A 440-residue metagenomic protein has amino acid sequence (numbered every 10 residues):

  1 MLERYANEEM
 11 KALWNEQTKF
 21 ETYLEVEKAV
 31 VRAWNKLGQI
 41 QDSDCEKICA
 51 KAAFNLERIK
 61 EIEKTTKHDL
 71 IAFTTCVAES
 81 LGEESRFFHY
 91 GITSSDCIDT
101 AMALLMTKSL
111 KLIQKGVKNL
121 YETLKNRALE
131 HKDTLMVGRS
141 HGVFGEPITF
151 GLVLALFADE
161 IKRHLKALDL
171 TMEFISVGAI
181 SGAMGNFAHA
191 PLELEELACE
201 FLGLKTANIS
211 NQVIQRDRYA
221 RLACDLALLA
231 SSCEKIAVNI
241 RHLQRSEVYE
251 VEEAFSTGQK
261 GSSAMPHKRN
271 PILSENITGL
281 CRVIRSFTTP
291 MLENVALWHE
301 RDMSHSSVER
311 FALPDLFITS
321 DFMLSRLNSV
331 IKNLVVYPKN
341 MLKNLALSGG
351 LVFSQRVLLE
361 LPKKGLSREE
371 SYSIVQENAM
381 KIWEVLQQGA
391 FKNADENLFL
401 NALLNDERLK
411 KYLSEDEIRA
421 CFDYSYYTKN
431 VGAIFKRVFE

Functional and structural regions predicted by a protein language model:
M1-F187, L192-L197, T206, Q259-S262 (+3 more regions): A helix-coil-helix interface module used to build multimeric assemblies and to scaffold catalytic/cofactor sites
K11-N15, R58-K60, Q259-G279, R301-D315 (+4 more regions): Short beta-alpha connecting loops at secondary-structure transitions that line or flank enzyme active sites
V30-A33, I113, V117-L120, L124-R127 (+13 more regions): Amphipathic alpha-helices that form helix-helix packing interfaces
R32, L105-V117, L226-K235, I240 (+1 more regions): Alpha-helical support elements that line or immediately flank enzyme active sites and cofactor-binding pockets
L129-G151, E250-G261, H267-K268, H299-V308 (+1 more regions): Glycine-rich cofactor-pocket loops
H164, Q212-H305: Glycine-rich anion/phosphate-binding loop at the beta-strand->alpha-helix junction
E195-Q212, R216: Active-site-adjacent "gating/activation" loops or surface patches in catalytic cores
V283-L366, I374: Long, amphipathic alpha-helical stalk/connector segments used for oligomerization, subunit docking, or mechanical
